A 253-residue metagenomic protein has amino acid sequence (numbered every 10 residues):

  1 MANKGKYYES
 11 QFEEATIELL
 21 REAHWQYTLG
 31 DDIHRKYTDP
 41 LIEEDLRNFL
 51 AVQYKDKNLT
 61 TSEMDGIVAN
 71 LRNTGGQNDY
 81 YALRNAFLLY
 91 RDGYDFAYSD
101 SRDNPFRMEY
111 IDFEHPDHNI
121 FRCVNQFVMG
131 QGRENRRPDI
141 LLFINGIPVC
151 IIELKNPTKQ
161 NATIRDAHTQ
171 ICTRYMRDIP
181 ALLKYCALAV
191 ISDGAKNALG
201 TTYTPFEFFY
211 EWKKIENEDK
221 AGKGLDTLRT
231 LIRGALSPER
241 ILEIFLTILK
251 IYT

Functional and structural regions predicted by a protein language model:
A2-T253: ATP-dependent helicase/translocase motor core
